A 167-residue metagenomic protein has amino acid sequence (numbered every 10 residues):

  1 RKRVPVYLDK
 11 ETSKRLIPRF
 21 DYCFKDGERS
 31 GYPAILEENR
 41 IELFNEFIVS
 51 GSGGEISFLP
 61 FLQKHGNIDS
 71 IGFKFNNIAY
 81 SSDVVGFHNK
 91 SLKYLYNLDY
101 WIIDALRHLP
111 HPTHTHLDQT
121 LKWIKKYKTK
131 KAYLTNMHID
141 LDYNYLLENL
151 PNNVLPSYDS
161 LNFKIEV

Functional and structural regions predicted by a protein language model:
R1-R29: Active-site HxH/HxHxD metal-binding segment of metal-dependent hydrolases
K2-P5, N77, T129-K131: Short active-site oxyanion
K2-R3, R29-E37, G53-I56, L150-N153: A short helix-to-beta-strand connector/capping loop
R3, I35, N76, N97-D99 (+1 more regions): Short, well-ordered alpha-helix to beta-strand connector turns
L8, S82-D83, L134-T135: Small/polar loops that bind or transfer phosphate-bearing groups
Y22, K64-G66, R107-H108: Active-site/binding-pocket entry motifs
A34-K90, D159-V167: Core dinuclear metal-dependent hydrolase active-site scaffold
F44, H88-V167: Binuclear metal-ion centers of metallo-dependent hydrolases, dominated by the metallo-beta-lactamase
